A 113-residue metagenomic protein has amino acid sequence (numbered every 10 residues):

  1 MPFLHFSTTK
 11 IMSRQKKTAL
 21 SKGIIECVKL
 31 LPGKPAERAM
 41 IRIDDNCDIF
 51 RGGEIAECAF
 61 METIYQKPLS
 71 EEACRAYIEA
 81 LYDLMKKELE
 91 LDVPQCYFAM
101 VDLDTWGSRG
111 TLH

Functional and structural regions predicted by a protein language model:
M1-H113: Interaction-mediating elements
